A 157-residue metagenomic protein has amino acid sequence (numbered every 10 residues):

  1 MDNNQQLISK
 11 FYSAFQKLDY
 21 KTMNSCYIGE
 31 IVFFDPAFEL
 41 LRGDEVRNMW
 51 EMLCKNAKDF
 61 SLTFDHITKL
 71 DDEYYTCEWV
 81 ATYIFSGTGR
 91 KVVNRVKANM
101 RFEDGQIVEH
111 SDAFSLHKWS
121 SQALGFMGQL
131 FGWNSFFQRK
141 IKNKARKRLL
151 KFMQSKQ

Functional and structural regions predicted by a protein language model:
M1-K10, F34-P36, L53-A57, V108 (+1 more regions): Short, mixed-charge, low-aromatic patches
M1-K21, S25, K144-Q157: Short, low-complexity N-terminal intrinsically disordered segments enriched in polar/charged residues
N3, E45, V92: Soluble or luminal CAZymes and related metallo-dependent hydrolases
I8, Y12, Y27, W50 (+2 more regions): Hydrophobic alpha-helical core bundles mediating ligand binding, dimerization, or RNAP-core interactions
F11, M23-N24, I31, R42 (+4 more regions): Hydrophobic pocket/interface hotspot
Y20-N24, I28-E73: A solvent-exposed, acidic/Ser-Thr-rich amphipathic alpha-helical stretch
C54-S61, T68-Q157: A beta-strand edge to alpha-helix "cap/lid" segment located at domain peripheries
